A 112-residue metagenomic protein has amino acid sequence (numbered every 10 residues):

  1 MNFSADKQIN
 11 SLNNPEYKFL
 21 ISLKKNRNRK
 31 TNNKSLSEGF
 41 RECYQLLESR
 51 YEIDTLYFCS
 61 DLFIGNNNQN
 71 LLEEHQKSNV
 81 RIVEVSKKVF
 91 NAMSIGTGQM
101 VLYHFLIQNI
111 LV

Functional and structural regions predicted by a protein language model:
M1-L71: Boundary-proximal intrinsically disordered activation/regulatory segments immediately upstream of a helical core
N2-F3, H75, H104: Histidine (H) residue identity feature
K7, N33-S35, S78-V85, L111: Short, exposed beta-strand "edge-strand" segments with a Pro/Gly-rich flavor and a Y/T-containing core
Y51, K77, T97-Q99: Short connector loops at helix/strand junctions that flank enzyme active sites, especially segments positioning acidic
I53-T55, V80, V101: A common structural microfeature
C59, V83-V85, L106: Short beta-strand elements of ligand-binding domains
N70-S94: A glycine-rich helix N-cap at a beta->alpha junction
V89-V112: Hydrophobic alpha-helical segments and helix pairs
